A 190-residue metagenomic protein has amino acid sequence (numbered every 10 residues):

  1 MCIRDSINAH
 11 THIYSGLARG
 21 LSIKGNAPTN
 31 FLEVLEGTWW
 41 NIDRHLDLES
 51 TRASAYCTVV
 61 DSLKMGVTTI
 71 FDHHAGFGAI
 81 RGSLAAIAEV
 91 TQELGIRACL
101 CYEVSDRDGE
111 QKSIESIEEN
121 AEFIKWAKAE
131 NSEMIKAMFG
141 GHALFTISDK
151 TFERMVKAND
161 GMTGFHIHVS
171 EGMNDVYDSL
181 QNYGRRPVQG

Functional and structural regions predicted by a protein language model:
M1-D5: Conserved small/polar residues in nucleotide/adenosyl-binding loops
S6, L17, H74, S170: Anionic group-transfer/hydrolysis microenvironments
S6, T68, G164: Hydrophobic "anchor" residues on beta-strands that sit immediately upstream of conserved functional sites
I7-T11: Metallo-beta-lactamase
H12-L17, A88: An aromatic- and histidine-rich active-site surface loop
L17-T51, R107-G109, G172-G190: Active-site gating loops and adjacent loop-to-helix segments of metal-dependent hydrolytic enzymes
G25-S83, A143-T151: Divalent metal-binding segments
F77-G190: Metal-coordinating catalytic core of metallo-dependent amide/deamination hydrolases
